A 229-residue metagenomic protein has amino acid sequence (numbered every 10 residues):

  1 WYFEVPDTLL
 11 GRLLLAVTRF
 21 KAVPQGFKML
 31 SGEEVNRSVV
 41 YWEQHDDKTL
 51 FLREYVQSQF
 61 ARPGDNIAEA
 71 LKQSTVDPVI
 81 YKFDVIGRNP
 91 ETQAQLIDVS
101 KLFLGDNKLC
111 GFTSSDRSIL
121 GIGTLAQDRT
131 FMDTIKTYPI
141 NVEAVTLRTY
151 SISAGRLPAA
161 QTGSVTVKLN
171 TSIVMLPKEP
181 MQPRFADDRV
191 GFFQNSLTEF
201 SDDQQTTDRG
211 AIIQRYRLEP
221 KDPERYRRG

Functional and structural regions predicted by a protein language model:
W1-G229: Auxiliary tRNA-acceptor-end handling modules of aminoacyl-tRNA synthetases
